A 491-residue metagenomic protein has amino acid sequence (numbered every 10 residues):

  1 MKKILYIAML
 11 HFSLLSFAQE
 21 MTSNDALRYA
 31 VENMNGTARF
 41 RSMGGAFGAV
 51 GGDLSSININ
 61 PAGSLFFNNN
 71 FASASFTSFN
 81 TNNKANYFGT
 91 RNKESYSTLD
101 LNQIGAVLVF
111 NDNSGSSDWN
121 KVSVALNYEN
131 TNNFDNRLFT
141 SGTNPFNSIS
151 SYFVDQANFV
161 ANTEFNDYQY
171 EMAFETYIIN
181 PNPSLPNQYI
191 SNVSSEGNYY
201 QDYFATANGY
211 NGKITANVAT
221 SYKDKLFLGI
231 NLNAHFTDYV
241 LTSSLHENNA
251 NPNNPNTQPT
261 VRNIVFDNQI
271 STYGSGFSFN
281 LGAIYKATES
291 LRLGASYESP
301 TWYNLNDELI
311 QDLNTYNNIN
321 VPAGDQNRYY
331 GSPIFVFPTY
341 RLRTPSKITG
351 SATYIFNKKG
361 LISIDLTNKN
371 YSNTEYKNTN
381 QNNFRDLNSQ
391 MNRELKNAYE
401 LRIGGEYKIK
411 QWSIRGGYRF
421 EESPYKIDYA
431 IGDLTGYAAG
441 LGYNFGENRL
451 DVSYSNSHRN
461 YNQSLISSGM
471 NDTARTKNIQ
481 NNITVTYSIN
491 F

Functional and structural regions predicted by a protein language model:
M1-S23, F491: Bacterial Sec-dependent N-terminal signal peptides
M9, F67, D238-V240: Active-site-proximal flexible loops/turns
F12-S13, N70, W412: Alpha-helical transmembrane segments and their juxtamembrane interfaces
Q19-N35, F40, V109-F491: Outer-membrane beta-barrel porins/channels
A38, V50-I59, L65-L138, N144 (+1 more regions): Outer-membrane beta-barrel translocator/receptor signature
